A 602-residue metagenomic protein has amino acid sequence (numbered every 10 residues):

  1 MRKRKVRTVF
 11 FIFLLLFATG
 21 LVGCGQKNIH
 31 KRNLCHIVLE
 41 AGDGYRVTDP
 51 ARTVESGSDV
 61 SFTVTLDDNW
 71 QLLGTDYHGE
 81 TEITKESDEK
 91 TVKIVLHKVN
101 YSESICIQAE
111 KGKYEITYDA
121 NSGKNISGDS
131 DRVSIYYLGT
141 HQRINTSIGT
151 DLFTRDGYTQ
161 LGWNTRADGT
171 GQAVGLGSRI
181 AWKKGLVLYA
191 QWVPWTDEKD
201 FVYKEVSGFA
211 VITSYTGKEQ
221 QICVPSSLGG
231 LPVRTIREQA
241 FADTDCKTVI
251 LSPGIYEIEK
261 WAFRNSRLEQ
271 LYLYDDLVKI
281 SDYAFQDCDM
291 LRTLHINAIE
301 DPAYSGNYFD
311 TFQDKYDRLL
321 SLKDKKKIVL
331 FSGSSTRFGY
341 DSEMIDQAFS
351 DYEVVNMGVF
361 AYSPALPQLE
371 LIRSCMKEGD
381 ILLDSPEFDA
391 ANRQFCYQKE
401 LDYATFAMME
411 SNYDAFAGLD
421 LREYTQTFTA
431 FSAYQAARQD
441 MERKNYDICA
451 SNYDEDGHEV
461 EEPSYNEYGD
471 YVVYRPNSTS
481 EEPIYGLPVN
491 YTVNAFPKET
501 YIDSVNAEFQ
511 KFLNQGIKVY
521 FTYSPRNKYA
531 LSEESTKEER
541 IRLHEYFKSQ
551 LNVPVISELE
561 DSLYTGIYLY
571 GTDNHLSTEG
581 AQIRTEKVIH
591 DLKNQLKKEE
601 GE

Functional and structural regions predicted by a protein language model:
M1-R32: Gram-positive cell-envelope targeting signals
C24-L73, Y77-P194, H295-A298: Secondary-structure capping and domain/repeat boundary segments
D200-S207, G217-R234, T244-E257, S266-K279 (+1 more regions): Structural signature of tandem-repeat unit edges
A298-K326: N-terminal secretory targeting modules
K327-D414: Membrane-embedded segments
K399-Q515: Secreted/periplasmic serine-hydrolase-like ester/acetyl group-modifying domain
E534-E602: C-terminal regions of proteins
